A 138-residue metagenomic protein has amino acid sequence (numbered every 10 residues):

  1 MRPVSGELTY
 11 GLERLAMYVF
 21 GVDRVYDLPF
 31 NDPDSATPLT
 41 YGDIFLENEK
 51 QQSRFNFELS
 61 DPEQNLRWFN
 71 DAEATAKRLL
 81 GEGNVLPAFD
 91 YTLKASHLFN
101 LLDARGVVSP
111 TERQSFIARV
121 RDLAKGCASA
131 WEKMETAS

Functional and structural regions predicted by a protein language model:
M1-E132: Structured aminoacyl-transfer and RNA-binding surfaces used for tRNA recognition/handling in the translation apparatus
